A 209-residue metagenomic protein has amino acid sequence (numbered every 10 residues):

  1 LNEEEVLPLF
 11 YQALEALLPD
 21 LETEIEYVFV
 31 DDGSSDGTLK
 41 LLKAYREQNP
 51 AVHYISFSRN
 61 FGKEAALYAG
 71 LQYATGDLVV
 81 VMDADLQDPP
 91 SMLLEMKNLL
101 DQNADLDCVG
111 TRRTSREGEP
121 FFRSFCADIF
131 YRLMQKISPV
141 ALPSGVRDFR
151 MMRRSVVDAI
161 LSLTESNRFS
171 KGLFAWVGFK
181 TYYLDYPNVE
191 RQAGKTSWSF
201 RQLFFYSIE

Functional and structural regions predicted by a protein language model:
E3-L18: Short, well-formed alpha-helical segments that are part of the catalytic scaffolds of diverse glycosyltransferases
E3-V6, S34, P89: Donor nucleotide-sugar binding loop of glycosyltransferases
E15, E22-G33, I55-S56: Short beta-strand/loop segment that forms part of the nucleotide-sugar
L18-T23, R46-A51: Short helix-capping segments at alpha-helix termini
D31-K40, L86-Q87: A conserved acidic beta->alpha catalytic loop
I55-R59, K63-Y73, L78, P90-L173 (+1 more regions): Acceptor/aglycone-binding surface of glycosyltransferases and processive sugar-polymer synthases
